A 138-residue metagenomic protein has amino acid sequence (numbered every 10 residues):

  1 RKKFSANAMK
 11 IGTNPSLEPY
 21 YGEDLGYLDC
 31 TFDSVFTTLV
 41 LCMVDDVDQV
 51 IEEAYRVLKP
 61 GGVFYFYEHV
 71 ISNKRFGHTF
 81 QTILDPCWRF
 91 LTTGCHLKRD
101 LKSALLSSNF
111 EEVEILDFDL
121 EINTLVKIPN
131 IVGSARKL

Functional and structural regions predicted by a protein language model:
R1-D24: Class I SAM-dependent methyltransferase SAM/SAH-binding core
S16-E18, F36, Y65: Conserved Rossmann-like nucleotide-binding pocket used by diverse enzymes that bind dinucleotide cofactors
Y20-V35: A short acidic, Gly/Pro-enriched loop at the edge of an enzyme's catalytic core that lines a small-molecule cofactor
D33-D46: A short SAM/SAH-binding and catalytic strip from SAM-dependent methyltransferases
D45, K59, F110: Short conserved AdoMet
D48-V63: A short glycine-rich, Lys/Arg-flanked "PGG" loop and its adjoining helix->strand segment in the class I
Y67-K127: C-terminal alpha-helical "lid/dimerization" subdomain adjacent to the S-adenosyl-L-methionine
N130-L138: C-terminal lobe and adjacent flexible extensions of AdoMet/dcAdoMet transferase-like proteins
